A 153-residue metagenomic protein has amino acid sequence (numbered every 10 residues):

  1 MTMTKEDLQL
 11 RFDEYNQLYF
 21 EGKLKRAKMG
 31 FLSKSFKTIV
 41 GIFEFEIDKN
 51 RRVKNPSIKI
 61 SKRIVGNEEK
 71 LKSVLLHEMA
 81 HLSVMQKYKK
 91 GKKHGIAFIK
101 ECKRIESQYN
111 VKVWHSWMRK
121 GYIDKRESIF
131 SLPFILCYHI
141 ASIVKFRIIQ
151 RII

Functional and structural regions predicted by a protein language model:
M1-S73, L82-I153: Active-site-proximal or metal-binding-adjacent scaffold patches in catalytic folds
E78: Walker B catalytic acidic pair
